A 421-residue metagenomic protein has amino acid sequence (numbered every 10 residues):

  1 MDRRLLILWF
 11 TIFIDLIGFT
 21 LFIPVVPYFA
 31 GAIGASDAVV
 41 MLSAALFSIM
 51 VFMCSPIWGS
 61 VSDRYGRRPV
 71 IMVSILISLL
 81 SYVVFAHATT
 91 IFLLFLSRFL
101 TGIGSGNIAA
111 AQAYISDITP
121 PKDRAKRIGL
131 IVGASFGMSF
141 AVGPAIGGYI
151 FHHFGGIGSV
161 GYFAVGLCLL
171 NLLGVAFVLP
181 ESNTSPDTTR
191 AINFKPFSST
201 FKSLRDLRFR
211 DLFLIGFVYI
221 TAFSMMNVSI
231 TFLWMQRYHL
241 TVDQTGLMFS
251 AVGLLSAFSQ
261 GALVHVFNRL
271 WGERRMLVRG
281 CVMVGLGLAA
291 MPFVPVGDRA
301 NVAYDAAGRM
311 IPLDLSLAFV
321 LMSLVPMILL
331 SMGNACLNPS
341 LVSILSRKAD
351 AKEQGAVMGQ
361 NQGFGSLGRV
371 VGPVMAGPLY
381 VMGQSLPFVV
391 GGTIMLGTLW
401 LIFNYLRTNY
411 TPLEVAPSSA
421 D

Functional and structural regions predicted by a protein language model:
M1-D2, P180-I215, Q236-R237, G308-L313 (+1 more regions): Juxtamembrane intracellular "pre-TM" segments in multi-pass secondary transporters
T20, S48-P56, G106, F140-A141 (+2 more regions): Residue-level signature of mid-helix packing/kink "hotspots" within the transmembrane helices of 12-pass Major
P24-A38, V228-T245: Short amphipathic helix-loop junctions that connect adjacent transmembrane helices in Major Facilitator Superfamily/SLC
G34, G66, H87-F92, G104 (+2 more regions): Helix-breaking motifs and short loop linkers at transmembrane-helix boundaries and internal kinks in secondary membrane
F52-F92: Conserved MFS/SLC helix-loop-helix module at the cytosolic interface between two early adjacent transmembrane helices
C54-G66, S259-E273, Y380: Helix-to-loop junctions at the C-terminal end of transmembrane segments in multipass secondary transporters
L96-F136: Cytoplasmic helix-loop-helix junction between adjacent transmembrane helices in 12-TM secondary transporters
R274-L341: C-terminal transmembrane helical hairpin of 12-TM major facilitator-type secondary transporters
